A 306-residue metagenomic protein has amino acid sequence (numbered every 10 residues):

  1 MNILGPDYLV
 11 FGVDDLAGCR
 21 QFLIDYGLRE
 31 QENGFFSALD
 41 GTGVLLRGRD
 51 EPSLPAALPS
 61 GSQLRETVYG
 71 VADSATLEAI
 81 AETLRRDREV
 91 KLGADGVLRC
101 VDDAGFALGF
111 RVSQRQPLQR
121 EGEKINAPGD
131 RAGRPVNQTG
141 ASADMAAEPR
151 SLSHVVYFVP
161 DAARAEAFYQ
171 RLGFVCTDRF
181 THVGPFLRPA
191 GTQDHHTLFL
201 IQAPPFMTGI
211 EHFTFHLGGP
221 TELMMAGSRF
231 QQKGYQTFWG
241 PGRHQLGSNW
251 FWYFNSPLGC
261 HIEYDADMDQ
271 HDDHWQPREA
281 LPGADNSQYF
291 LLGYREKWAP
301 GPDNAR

Functional and structural regions predicted by a protein language model:
M1-A17, L64-T67, G122-A163, Q193 (+2 more regions): N-terminal beta-strand motif that seeds the catalytic metal site of vicinal oxygen chelate
M1-L4, Y8-D50, G96-D102, Y157-H195: Core segments of cupin and vicinal oxygen chelate
P6-D14, A56-E82, G96-F106, S151-F158 (+2 more regions): Vicinal oxygen chelate
L28-Q63, F106-Q114, T177-G209, L217-P220 (+2 more regions): Conserved short beta-strand elements that form part of the metal-binding/catalytic scaffold of enzyme active sites
L28-R29, L77, R86: Short helix-loop boundary/capping segments at the starts of domains
V44, A81-E148, P185-F186, G234-R306: Vicinal oxygen chelate
A143-T192, H212, G218-E222, G227-F230 (+1 more regions): Flexible, substrate/cofactor-facing loop regions flanked by secondary structure within enzyme catalytic domains
